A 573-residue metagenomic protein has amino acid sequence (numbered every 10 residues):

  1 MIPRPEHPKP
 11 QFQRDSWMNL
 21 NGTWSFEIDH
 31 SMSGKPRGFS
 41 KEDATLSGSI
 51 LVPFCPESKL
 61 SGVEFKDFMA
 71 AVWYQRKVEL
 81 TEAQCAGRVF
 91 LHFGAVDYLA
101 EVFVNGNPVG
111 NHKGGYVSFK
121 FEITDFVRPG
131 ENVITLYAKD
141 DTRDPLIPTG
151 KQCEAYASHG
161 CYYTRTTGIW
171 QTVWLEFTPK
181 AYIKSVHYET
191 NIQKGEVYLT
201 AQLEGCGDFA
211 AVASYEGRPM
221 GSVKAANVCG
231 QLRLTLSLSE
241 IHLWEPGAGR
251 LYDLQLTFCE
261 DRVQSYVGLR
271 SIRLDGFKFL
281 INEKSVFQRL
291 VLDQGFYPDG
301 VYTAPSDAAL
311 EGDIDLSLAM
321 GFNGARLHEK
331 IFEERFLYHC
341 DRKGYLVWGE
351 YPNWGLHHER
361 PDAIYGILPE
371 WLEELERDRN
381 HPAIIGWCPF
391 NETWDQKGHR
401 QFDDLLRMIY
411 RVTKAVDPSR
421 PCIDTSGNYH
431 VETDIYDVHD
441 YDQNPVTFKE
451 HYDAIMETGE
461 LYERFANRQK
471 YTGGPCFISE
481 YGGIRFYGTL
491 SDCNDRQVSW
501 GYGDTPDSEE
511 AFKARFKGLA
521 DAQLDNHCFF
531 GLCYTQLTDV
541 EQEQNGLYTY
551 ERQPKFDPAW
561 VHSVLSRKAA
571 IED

Functional and structural regions predicted by a protein language model:
M1-L60, Y137, R143-L146, E216 (+2 more regions): Accessory carbohydrate-binding/adhesion or oligomerization-edge regions at the termini of glycan-active proteins
E6-S16, S25-S31, E64-F65, M69-A181 (+4 more regions): Accessory beta-strand-rich segments of carbohydrate-active enzymes
V102-V104, G195-A225, L232-L234, L254: Beta-strand-rich binding/interaction modules
F103-V109, E216-G217, C259-E260, N282: Short strand-turn-strand beta-turns centered on an Asx-Gly dipeptide
V133-L136, A248-C259: Short, aromatic- and glycine-rich surface loops/edge beta-strands on solvent-exposed regions
F177-C206, K568-D573: Surface beta-strand/loop "capping" patches
V186-E189, L243, T257-S317, R567 (+1 more regions): N-terminal carbohydrate-binding accessory modules
Y198, I314-D315, G324-R552, W560-L565: Substrate-binding/catalytic cleft of secreted carbohydrate-active enzymes, primarily glycoside hydrolases
